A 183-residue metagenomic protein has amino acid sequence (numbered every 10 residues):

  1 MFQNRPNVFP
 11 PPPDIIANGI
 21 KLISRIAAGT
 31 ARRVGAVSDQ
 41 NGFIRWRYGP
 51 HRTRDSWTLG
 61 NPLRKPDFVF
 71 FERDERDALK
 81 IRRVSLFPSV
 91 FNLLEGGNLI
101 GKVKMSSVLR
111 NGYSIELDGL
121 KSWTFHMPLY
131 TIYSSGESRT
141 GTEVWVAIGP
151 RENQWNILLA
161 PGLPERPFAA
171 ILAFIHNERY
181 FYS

Functional and structural regions predicted by a protein language model:
M1-F68, R73-R76, F87-V90, E95-I100 (+1 more regions): Low-complexity or membrane-interfacial segments used for flexible interactions
